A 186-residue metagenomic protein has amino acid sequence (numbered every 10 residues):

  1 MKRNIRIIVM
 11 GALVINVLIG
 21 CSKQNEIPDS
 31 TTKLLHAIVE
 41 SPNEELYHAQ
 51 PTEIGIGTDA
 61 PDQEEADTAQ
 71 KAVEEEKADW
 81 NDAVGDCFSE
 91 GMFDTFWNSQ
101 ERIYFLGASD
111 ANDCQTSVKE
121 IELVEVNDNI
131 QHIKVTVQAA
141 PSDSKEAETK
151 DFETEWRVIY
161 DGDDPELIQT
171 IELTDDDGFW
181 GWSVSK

Functional and structural regions predicted by a protein language model:
M1-I8: Bacterial N-terminal signal peptides that target proteins for export
V17-G20: C-terminal motif of bacterial Sec signal peptides marking the signal peptidase cleavage site
Q24-D29, E122-N127, D143: Charge-rich, low-complexity intrinsically disordered segments
N25-D110: Core segments of small alpha/beta cavity-forming domains
F105-E125: A short, amphipathic edge element
E125-K186: Exposed beta-sheet edge and beta->alpha loop/turn motif
